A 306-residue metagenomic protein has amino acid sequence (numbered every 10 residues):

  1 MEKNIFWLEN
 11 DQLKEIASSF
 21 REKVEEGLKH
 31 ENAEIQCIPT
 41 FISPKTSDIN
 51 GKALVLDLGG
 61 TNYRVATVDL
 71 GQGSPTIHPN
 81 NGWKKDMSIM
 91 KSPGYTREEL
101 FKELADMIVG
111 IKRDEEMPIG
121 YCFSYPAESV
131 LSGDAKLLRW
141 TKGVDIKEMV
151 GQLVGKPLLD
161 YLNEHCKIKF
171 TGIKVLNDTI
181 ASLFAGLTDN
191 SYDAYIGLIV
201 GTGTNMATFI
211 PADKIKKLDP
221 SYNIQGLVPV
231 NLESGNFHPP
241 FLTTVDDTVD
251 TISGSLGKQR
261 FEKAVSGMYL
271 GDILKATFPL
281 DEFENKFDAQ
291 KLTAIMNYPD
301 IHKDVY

Functional and structural regions predicted by a protein language model:
M1-M117, N163, L187-D189, N236 (+1 more regions): ATP-binding/phosphotransfer module of carbohydrate and carboxylate kinases, centering on a glycine-rich
G51-D57, P118-G120, G172-K174, Y195-I199 (+2 more regions): Short glycine-aspartate micro-motif
L56-Y63, S124, T179-I180, L198-G203: A short acidic Gly-Thr/Ser loop motif
Y63, P126-V130, T204-A207, P239: Short, acidic Gly/Pro/Ser/Thr-rich loop/turn segments
V68, A207-P211: Short beta-strand-to-turn element immediately C-terminal to the catalytic PLP-Schiff-base lysine in fold type I
D69-Q72, Y121-A127: Short glycine-enriched loops at secondary-structure junctions
G82-K102, A127-N190, A194-I196, A212-N236 (+1 more regions): Glycine-rich phosphate-binding loop and adjoining helix at the ATP-binding site of ATP-dependent phosphoryl-transfer
P118-C122, K216-K217: Short, glycine/acidic-rich hinge or "gate" loops at secondary-structure transitions that mediate conformational
